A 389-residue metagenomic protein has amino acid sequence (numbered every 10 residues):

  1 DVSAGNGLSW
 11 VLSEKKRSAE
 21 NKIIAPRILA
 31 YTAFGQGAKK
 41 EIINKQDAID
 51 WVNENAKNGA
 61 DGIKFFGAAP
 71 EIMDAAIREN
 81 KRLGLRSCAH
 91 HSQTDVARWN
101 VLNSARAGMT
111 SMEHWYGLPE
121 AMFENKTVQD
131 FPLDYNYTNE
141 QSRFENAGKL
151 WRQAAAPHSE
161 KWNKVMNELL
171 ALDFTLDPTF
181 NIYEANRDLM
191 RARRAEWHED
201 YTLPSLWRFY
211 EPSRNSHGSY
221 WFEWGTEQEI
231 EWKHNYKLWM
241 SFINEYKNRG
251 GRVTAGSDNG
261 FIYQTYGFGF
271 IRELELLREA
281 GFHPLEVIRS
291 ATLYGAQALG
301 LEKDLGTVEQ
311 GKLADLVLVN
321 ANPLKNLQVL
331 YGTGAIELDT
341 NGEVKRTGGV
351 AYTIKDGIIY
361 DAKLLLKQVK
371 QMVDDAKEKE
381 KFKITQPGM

Functional and structural regions predicted by a protein language model:
D1-K22, K40-Q46, W99-S104, K126: Metal-associated gating/positioning segment near the N- to mid-region
D1-S9, A25-G35, A56-A68, I77 (+4 more regions): Divalent metal-dependent hydrolysis catalytic cores, especially in the metallo-beta-lactamase
N6-R17, G67-K81, M122-L133: Active-site-adjacent beta->alpha loops and helix N-cap segments on the catalytic face of soluble alpha/beta enzymes
I28, G59, N80, M112 (+8 more regions): Divalent metal-coordination and catalytic microenvironments
Y31-D47, C88-H90, T94-V96: Active-site mouth loops of central-metabolism enzymes
A38, W51-D61, T110, L118-A280 (+2 more regions): Active-site neighborhoods of metal-dependent hydrolases
W221-E231, Y236, S241, R249-G251 (+2 more regions): C-terminal helical cap
Q310-K370: C-terminal cap of metal-dependent C-N hydrolases
